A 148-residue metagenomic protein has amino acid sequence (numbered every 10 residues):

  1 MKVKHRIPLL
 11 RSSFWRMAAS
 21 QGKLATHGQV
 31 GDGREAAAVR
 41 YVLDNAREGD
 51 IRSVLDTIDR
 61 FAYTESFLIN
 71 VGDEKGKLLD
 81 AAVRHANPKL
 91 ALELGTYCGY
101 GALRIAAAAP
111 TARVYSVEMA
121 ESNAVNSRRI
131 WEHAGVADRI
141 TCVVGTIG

Functional and structural regions predicted by a protein language model:
M1-G148: A short alpha-helical cap/connector motif
